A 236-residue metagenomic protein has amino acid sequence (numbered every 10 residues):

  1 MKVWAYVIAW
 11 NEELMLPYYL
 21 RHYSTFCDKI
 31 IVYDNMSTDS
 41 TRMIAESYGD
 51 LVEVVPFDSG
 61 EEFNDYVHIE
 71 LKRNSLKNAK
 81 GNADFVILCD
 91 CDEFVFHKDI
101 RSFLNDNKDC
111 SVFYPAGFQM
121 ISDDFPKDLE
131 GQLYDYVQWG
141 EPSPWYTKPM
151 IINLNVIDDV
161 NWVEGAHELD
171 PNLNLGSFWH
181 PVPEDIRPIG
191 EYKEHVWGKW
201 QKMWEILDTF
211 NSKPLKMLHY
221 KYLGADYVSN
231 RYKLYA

Functional and structural regions predicted by a protein language model:
K2-R21, M36: Active-site beta-to-alpha loop of glycosyltransferases that engages the nucleotide-sugar donor
K2-V3, C27, A83, C110: Local beta-strand N-terminus motif with an aromatic residue
P17-Y18, M43, K98-S102: Generic recognition of short, well-ordered alpha-helical segments
Y18, E46-C89: Active-site-proximal specificity loops/subdomain of glycosyltransferases
H22-E61: Acidic donor-binding segment of Leloir-type glycosyltransferases
D65-L76, F96-A236: Catalytic-site signature of metal-activated, phosphate-bearing donor transferases, centered on the GT-A/GT-A-like
D90-F94: The conserved acidic donor/metal-binding loop of glycosyltransferases
